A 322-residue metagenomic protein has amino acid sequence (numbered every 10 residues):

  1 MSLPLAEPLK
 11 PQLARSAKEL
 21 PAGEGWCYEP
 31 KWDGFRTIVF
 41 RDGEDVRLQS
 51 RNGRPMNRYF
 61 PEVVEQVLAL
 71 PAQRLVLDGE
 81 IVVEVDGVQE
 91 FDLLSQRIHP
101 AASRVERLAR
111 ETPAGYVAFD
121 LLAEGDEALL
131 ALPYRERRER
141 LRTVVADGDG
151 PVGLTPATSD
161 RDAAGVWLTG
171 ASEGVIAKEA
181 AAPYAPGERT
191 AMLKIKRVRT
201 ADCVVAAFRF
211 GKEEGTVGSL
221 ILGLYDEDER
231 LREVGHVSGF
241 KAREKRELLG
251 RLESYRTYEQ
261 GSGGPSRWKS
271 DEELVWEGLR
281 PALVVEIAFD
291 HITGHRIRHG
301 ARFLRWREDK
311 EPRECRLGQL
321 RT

Functional and structural regions predicted by a protein language model:
M1-T322: Catalytic cores of nucleic-acid ligases and guanylyltransferases
